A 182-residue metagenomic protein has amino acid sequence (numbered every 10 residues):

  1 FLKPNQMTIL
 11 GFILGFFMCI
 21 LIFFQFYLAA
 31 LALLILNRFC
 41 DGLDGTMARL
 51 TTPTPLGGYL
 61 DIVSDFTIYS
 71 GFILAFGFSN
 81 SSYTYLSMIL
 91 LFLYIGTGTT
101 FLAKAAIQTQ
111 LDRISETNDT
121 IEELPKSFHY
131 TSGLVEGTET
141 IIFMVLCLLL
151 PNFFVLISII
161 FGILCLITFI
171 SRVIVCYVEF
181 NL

Functional and structural regions predicted by a protein language model:
Q6-L56, I89-L93, F153-L166: Membrane-embedded alpha-helical segments that form the functional core of polytopic membrane enzymes, especially those
G58-L60: Membrane-interface alpha-helices at helix entry/exit sites of multi-pass transporters
V63-L182: A feature for the membrane-embedded catalytic helix bundles of lipid/isoprenoid biosynthetic enzymes
